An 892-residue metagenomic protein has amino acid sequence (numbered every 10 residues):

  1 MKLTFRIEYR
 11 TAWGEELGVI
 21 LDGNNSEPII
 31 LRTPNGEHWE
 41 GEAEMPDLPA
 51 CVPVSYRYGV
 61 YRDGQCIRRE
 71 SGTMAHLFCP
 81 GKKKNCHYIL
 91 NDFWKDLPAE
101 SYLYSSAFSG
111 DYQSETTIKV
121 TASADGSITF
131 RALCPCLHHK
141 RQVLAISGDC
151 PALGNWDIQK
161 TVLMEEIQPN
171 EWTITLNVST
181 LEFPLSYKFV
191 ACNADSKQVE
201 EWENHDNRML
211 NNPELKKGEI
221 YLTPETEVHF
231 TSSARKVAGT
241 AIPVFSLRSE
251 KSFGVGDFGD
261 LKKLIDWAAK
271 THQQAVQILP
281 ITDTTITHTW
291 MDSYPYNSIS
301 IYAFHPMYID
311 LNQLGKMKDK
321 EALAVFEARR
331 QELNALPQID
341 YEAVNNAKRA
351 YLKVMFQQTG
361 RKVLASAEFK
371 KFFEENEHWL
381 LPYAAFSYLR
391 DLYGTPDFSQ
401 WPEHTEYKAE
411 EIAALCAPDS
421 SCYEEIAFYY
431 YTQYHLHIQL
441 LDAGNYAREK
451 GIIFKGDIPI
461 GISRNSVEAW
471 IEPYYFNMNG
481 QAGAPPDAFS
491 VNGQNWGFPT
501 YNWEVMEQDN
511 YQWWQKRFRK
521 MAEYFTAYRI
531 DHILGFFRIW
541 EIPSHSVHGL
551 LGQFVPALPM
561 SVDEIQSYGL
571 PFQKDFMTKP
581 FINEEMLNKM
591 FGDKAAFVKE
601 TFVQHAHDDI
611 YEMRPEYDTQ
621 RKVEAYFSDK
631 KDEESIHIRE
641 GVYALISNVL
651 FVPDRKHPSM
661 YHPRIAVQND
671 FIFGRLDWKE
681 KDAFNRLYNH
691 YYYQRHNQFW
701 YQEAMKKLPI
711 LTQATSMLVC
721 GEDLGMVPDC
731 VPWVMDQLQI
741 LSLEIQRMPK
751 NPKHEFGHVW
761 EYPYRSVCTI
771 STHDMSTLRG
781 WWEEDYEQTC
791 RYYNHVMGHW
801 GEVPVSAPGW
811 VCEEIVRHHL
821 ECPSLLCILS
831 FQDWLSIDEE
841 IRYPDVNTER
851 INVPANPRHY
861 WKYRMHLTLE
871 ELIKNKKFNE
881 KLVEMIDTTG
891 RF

Functional and structural regions predicted by a protein language model:
K2-V52, Y61-K82, L133-F183, C192-L215 (+2 more regions): Aromatic-rich carbohydrate-binding modules that target alpha-glucans
A50-C51, G72, F78, K160 (+6 more regions): Short amphipathic alpha-helical leader/targeting segments
V52-V54, V811: Glycine-rich, flexible loop segments associated with nucleotide phosphate handling
L77-G81, N85-F93: C2-type phospholipid-binding modules
L90, E100-S123, S127-T129, N177 (+1 more regions): Catalytic cores of glycan-processing enzymes that make or break glycosidic bonds
L97: Extracellular carbohydrate recognition and processing domains and analogous Trp-centered ligand-binding platforms
